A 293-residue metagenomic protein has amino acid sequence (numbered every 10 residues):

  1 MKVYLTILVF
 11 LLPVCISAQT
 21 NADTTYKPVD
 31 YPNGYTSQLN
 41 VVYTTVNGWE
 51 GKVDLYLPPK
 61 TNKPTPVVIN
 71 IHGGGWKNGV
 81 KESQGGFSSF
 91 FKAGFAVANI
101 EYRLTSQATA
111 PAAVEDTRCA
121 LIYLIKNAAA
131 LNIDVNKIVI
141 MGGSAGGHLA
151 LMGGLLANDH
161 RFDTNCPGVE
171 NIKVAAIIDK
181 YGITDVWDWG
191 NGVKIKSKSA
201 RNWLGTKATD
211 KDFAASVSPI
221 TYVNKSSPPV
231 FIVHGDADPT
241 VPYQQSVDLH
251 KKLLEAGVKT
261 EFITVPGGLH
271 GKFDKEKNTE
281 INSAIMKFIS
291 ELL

Functional and structural regions predicted by a protein language model:
M1-T24, L293: Bacterial Sec-dependent N-terminal signal peptides
Q19-L293: Alpha/beta-hydrolase superfamily serine-hydrolase fold, recognizing
